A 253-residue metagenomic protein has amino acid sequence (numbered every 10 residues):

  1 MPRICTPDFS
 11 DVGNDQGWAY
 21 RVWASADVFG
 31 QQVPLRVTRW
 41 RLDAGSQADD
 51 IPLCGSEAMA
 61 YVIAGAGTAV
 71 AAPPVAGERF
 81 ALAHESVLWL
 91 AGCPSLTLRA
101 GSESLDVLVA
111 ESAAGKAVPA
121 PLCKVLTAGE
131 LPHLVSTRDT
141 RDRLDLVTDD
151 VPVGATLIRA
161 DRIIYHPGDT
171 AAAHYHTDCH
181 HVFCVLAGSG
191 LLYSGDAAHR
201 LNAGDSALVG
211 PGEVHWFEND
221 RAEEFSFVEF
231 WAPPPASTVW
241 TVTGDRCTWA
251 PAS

Functional and structural regions predicted by a protein language model:
M1-R36, D49, A83-H84, S104-I158 (+1 more regions): A short, N-terminal "cap"/entry segment at the start of jelly-roll beta-barrel domains of the cupin/DSBH fold
R21-S25, R36-C54, T148-D149, D161-H176 (+1 more regions): Conserved short histidine dyad/triad with adjacent acidic residue
R41-L42, P52-A69, R162-H166, Y175-S194 (+1 more regions): Short, conserved beta-strand element in jelly-roll/cupin
A48, S95-L98: Short, T/G/N/S-enriched strand-turn elements that build extracellular solenoid repeat scaffolds
P73-C93, D196-G212: Short acidic-glycine-tyrosine-enriched beta hairpin
W89, E103-P119, L208, A222-W240: A short hydrophobic beta-strand segment most commonly corresponding to one strand of the jelly-roll/cupin
T97-G101, F217-R221: Asparagine-centered strand-capping/turn motif at beta-strand->loop junctions
